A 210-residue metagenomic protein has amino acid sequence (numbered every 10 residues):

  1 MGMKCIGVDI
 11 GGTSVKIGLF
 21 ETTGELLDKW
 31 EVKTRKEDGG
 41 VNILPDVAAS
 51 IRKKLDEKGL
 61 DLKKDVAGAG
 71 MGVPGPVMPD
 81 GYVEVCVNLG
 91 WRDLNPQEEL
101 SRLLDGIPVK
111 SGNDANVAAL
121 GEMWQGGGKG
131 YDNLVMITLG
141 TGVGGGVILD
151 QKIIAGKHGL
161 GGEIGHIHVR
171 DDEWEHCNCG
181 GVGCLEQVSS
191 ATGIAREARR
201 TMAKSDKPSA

Functional and structural regions predicted by a protein language model:
G2-A49, Y82-V85, G159: Short glycine-rich, Thr/Ser-proximal phosphate-binding strand/loop in the N-terminal lobe of ATP-dependent enzymes
T13, P74-P76, G140-G142: Short glycine-rich anion-binding loops that position phosphate/pyrophosphate groups of nucleotides and phosphorylated
G18-F20, D28-K29, G39-G40, L103 (+2 more regions): Glycine/GP-enriched mid-protein hinge/lid loop-to-helix segment characteristic of carbohydrate kinases
L26, V77, V83, I153-I154: Hydrophobic "anchor" residues
G40-R52, D56, K64-A69, G75-V135: Glycine-rich phosphate-binding loop and adjoining helix at the ATP-binding site of ATP-dependent phosphoryl-transfer
L60-V66, D206-P208: Short helix-terminating capping/connector loops at secondary-structure junctions
